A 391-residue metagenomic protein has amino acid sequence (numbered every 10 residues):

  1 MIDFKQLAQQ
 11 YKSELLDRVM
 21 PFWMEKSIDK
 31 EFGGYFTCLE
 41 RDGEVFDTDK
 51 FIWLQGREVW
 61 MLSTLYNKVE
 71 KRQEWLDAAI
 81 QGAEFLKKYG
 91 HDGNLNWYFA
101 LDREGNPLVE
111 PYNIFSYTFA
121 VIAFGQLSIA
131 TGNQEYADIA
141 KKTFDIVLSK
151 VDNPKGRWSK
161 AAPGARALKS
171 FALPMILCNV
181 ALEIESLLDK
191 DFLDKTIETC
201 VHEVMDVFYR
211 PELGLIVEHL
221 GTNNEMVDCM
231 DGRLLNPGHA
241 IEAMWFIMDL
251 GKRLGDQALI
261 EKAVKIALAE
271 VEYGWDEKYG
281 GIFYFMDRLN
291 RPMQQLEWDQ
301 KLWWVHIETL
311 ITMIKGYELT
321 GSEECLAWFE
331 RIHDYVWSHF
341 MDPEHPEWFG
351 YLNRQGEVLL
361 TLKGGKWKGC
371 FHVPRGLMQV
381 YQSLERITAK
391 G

Functional and structural regions predicted by a protein language model:
M1-G391: Glycan-recognition and catalytic cores of secretory/periplasmic carbohydrate-active enzymes
